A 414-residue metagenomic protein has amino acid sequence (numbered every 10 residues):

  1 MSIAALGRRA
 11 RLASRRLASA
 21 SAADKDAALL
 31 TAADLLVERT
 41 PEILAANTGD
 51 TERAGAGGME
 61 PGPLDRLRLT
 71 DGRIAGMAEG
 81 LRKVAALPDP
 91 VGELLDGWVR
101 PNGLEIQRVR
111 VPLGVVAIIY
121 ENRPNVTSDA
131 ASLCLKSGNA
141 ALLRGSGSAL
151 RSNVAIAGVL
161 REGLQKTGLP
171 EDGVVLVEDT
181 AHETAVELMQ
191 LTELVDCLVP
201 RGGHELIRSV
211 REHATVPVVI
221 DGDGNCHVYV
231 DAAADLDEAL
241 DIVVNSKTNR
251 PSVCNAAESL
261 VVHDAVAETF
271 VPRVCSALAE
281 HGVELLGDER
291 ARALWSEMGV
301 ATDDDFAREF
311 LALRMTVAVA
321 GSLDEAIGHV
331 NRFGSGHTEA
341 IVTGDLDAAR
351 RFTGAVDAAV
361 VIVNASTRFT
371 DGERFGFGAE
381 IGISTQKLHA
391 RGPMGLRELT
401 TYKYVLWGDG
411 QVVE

Functional and structural regions predicted by a protein language model:
M1-E105: N-terminal Rossmann-like NAD(P)+-binding subdomain of aldehyde/semialdehyde dehydrogenases
A13-S19, L260-V262, A312-G321, G336-I341: Short, well-ordered beta-strand elements within core beta-sheets of diverse protein domains
A20-A27, V91, T167-V174, P251-A256 (+4 more regions): Flexible, glycine/charged-enriched surface loops at secondary-structure junctions
A27, R273, L323, G328-V413: C-terminal core of ALDH-fold dehydrogenases
E38, N122-N125, D129-A140, A155 (+3 more regions): ALDH superfamily catalytic-core signature
A86, L95-D237: Rossmann-like NAD(P) dinucleotide-binding subdomain of oxidoreductase/dehydrogenase enzymes
V228-A233, L260-D264, V319-A320, I341-G344 (+1 more regions): Short beta-strand-to-turn element immediately C-terminal to the catalytic PLP-Schiff-base lysine in fold type I
